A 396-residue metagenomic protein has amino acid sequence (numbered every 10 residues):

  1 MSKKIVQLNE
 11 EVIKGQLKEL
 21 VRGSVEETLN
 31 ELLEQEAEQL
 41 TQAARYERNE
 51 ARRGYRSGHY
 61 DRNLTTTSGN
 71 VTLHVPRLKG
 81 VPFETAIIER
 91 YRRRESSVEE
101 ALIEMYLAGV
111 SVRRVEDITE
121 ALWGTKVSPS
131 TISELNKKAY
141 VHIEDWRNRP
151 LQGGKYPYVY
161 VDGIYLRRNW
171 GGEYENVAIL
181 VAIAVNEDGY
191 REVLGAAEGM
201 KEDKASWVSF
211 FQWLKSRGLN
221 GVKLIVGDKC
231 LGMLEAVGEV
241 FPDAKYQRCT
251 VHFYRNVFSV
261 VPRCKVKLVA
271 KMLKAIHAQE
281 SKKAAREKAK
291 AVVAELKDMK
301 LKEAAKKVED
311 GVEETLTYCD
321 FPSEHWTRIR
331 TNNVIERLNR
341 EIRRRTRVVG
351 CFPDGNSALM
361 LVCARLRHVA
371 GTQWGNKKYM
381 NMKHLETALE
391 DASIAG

Functional and structural regions predicted by a protein language model:
M1-Q35, Q39, G80, R94 (+2 more regions): Residue-centric detector for conserved, function-critical "anchor" positions in compact interaction modules
S2-K4, Q35-E38, Q42-A43, L107 (+1 more regions): Acidic/histidine-rich catalytic cores and adjacent linkers of DNA breakage/strand-transfer/modification proteins
I5, G54-A108, G124-K137, G154: Basic, short loop/linker segments at the boundary and entry of helix-turn-helix/winged-helix-like folds
H74-K79, I87-R92, T125-K126, T131-V226 (+5 more regions): RNase H-like nuclease fold core
E84, V257-A291: Metal-dependent DNA phosphodiester-chemistry modules and their immediately adjacent helices/loops in DNA-processing
R113-G124: DNA-recognition alpha helix
L224-L231, A236-M272: Conserved beta-strand -> loop -> alpha-helix junction used to position metal-binding or nucleic-acid-contacting
